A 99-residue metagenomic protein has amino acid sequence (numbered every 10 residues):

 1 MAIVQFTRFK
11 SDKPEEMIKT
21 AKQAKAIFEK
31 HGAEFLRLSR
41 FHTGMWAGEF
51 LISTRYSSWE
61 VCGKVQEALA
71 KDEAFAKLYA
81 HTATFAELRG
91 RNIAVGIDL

Functional and structural regions predicted by a protein language model:
M1-A76, H81-L99: Short S/T/G/P-rich N-terminal loop/turn motif that feeds into the first structured element of a domain
